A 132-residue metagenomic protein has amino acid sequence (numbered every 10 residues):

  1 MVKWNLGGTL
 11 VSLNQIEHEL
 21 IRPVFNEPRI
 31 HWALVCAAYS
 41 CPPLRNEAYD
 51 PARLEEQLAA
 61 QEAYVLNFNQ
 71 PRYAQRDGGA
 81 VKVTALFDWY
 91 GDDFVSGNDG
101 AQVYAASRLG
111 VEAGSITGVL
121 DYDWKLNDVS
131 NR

Functional and structural regions predicted by a protein language model:
M1-R132: C-terminal region detector
